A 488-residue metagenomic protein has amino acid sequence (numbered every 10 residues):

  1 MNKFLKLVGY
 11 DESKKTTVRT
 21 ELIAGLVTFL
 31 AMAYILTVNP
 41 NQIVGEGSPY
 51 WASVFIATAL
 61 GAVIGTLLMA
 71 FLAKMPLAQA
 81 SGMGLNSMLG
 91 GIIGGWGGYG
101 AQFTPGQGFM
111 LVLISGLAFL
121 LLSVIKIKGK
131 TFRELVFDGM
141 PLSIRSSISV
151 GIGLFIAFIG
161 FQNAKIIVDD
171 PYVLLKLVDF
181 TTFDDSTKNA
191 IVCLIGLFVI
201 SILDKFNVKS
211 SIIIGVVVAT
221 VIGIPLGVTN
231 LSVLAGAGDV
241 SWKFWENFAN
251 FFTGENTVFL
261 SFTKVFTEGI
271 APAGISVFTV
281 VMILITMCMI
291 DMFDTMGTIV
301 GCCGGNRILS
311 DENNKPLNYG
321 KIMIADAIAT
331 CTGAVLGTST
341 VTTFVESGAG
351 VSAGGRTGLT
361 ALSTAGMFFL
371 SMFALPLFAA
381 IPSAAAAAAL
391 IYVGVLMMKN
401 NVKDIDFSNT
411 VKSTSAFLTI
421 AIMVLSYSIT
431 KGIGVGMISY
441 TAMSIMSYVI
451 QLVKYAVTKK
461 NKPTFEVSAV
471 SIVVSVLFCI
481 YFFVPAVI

Functional and structural regions predicted by a protein language model:
M1-V54, L175-T182, V216-G320, K459-K460 (+1 more regions): Helix-loop-helix hairpins and the membrane-proximal interhelical loops of multi-pass alpha-helical transport proteins
N2-N39, G61, G82-G91, G95-I152 (+1 more regions): Helix-loop-helix junctions within the multi-pass membrane cores of secondary transporters/permeases
L26-T28, I35-L36, Y50-G65, I148-I152 (+2 more regions): Hydrophobic alpha-helical transmembrane bundles of multi-pass membrane proteins
N41-S53, G91-Q107, A273-V280, P382 (+1 more regions): Helix-coil boundary and interhelical linker segments in multi-pass alpha-helical membrane proteins
Y50-G94: Active-site cofactor/substrate anionic-group-binding motifs, chiefly glycine- and Lys/Arg-rich phosphate-binding loops
G65-L77, S201-N207, T286-D294, D326-L336 (+3 more regions): Transmembrane alpha-helix interface/packing and boundary motifs in multi-pass membrane proteins, characterized by
A101, P105-P225, T229, L362-I488: Membrane-embedded alpha-helical modules
